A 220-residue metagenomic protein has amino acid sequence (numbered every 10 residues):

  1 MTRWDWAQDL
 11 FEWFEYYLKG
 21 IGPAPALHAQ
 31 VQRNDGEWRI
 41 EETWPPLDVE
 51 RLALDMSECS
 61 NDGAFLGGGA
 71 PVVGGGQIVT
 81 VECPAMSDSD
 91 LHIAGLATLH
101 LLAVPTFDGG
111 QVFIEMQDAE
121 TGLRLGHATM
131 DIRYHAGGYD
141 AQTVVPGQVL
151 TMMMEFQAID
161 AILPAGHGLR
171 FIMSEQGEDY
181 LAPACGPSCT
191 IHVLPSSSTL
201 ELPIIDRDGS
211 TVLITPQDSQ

Functional and structural regions predicted by a protein language model:
W4-Q8, E15-Q220: Glycine/threonine-rich phosphate-binding loop and adjacent beta-strand/alpha-helix elements that clamp
